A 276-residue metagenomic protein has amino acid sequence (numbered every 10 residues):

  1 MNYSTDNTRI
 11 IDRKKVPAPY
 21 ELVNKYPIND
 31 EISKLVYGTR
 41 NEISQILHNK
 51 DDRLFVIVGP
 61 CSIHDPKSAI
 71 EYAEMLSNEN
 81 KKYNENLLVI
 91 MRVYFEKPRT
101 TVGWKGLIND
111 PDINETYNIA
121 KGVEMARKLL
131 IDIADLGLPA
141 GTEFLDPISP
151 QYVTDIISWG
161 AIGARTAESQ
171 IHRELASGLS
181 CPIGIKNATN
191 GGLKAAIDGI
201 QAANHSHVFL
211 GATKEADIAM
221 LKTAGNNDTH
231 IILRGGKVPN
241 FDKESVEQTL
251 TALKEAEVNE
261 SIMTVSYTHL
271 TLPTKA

Functional and structural regions predicted by a protein language model:
N2-N7, N86-V246, L250, L270: Active-site-facing alpha/beta catalytic cores
R13-L47: N- or domain-start disorder-to-order transition segments that initiate the globular core
H48, K81, I133-D135, K254-E257: Acidic (Asp/Glu)-rich catalytic clusters
D52-R53, I57, E85-L87: Chitinase-like catalytic core of GlcNAc-active glycosidases
G59, T264: Conserved, mostly hydrophobic/aromatic
P60-S68, V93-P98: Glycine-rich, proline-tolerant flexible connector loops at the mouths of alpha/beta enzymes
H64-N80, Y117-M125: Glycine-rich anion/phosphate-binding loops
T268-A276: Conserved small/polar residues in nucleotide/adenosyl-binding loops
